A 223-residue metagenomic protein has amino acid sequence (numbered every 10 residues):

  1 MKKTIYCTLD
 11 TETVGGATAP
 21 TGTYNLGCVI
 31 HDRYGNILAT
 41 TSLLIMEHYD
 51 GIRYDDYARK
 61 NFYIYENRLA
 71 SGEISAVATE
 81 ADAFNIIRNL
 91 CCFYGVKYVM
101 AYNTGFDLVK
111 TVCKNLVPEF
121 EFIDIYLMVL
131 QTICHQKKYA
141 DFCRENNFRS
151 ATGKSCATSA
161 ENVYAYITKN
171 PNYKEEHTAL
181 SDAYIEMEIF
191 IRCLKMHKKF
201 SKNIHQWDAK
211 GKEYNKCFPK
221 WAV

Functional and structural regions predicted by a protein language model:
K2-K110, K114, E161: Conserved non-catalytic scaffold segment of RNase H-like nuclease domains
E47-N67, Q131-A183: Active-site-proximal helix-loop-helix substrate-binding element of RNase H-like nuclease domains
L69-I74, L116-P118, N170-E175: Short, polar/flexible loop-turn hinges at active-site or ligand-entry regions and domain interfaces
K114, Y166-N170, I189-M196: Active-site catalytic microenvironments for nucleophilic, acid-base chemistry
P118-C134: Conserved beta-strand -> loop -> alpha-helix junction used to position metal-binding or nucleic-acid-contacting
F148, L180-V223: Acidic two-metal-ion nuclease catalytic site recognized across multiple nuclease folds, prominently DnaQ/RNase D-T
